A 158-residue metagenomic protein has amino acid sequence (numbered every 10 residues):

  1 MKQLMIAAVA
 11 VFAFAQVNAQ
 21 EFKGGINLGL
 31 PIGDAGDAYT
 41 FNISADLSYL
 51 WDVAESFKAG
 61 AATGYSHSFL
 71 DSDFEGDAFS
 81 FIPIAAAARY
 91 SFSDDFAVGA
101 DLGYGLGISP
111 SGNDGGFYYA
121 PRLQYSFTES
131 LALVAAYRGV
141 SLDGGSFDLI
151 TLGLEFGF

Functional and structural regions predicted by a protein language model:
M1-K23: Cleavable N-terminal export/targeting peptides
V17-G60, S66, F147-F158: Short glycine/proline- and aromatic-enriched beta-strand/turn motifs that initiate or cap beta-hairpins
F22-K23, E55-A59, D95-V98, Y125-A135: Repeated loop/turn-to-beta-strand initiation elements of outer-membrane beta-barrel proteins
I26-I32, A61-Y65, A88, A100-Y104 (+1 more regions): Transmembrane beta-barrel strands of outer-membrane/channel proteins
I32-F41, V53, S72-G76, G105-F117 (+1 more regions): Solvent-exposed loop/turn segments connecting transmembrane beta-strands in outer-membrane beta-barrel proteins
S48-L50, A87-R89, R122-S126, E155-G157: Transmembrane beta-barrel domains of outer membrane proteins
S66-V98: Helix-adjacent hinge/juxtasegments
F96-L131: A mid-sequence interfacial segment
